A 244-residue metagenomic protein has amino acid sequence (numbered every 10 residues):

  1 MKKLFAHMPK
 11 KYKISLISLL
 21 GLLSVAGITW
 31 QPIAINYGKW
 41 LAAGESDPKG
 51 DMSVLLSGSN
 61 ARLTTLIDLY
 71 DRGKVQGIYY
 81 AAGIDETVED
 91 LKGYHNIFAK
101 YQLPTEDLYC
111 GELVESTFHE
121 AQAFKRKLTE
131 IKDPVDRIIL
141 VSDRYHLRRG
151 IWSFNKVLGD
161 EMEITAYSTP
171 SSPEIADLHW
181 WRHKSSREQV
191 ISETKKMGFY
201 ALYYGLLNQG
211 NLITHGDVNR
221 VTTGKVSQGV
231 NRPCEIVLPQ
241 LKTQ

Functional and structural regions predicted by a protein language model:
M1-I14, C234-Q244: Short, low-complexity, intrinsically disordered N-terminal peptides in bacterial proteins
M1-K3, I17-S24, M52-V54, Y80-T87 (+1 more regions): Short N-terminal helix-initiation segments at or just after the protein's N-terminus
L4-A43: N-terminal type II signal-anchor transmembrane helix that functions as the membrane-insertion/stop-transfer segment
P32-K184: A structural signal for short, hydrophobic/glycine-enriched beta-strand patches
G50, L207-Q244: Short linear elements at protein peripheries
F98-K100, K156, W181-R187, T223-I236: Short, charged low-complexity intrinsically disordered segments located at boundaries of structured domains
S186-I213: A transmembrane-helix-recognition feature enriched in membrane-embedded lipid enzymes and envelope glyco-/phospholipid
